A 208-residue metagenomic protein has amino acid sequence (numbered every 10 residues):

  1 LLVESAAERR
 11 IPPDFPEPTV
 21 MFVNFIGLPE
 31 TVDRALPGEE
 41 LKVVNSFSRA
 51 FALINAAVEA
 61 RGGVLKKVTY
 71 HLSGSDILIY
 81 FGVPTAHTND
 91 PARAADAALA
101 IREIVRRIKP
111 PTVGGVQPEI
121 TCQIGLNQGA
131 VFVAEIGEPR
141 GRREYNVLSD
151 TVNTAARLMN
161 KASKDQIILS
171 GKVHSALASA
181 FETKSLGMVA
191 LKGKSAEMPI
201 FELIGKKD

Functional and structural regions predicted by a protein language model:
L1-P12, T121, N127-V133, N146 (+1 more regions): Cytosolic regulatory/linker segments at or just downstream of nucleotide-handling modules in signal-transduction
L1-P18, L28-A60, F181: Regulatory cytosolic signal-relay segments
R10, V20-L28, A57-R93, R107-D150 (+1 more regions): Catalytic core of nucleotidyl cyclases, primarily class III adenylyl/guanylyl cyclases
L36-G38, P111-V116, S179-A180: Short, glycine- and charge-enriched coil/turn segments that flank and shape catalytic ligand pockets
G38-E40, D96, R142-R143: Glycine-rich, phosphate-binding/catalytic loops in enzymes
S46-V64, A97-I108: Generic non-transmembrane alpha-helical segments
S48-F51, P91, A95-A98, L148-A155 (+2 more regions): Amphipathic alpha-helical transducer elements in NTP-driven molecular machines
I101-P111, A130, P139, T154-A155 (+3 more regions): Conserved, well-folded catalytic cores of nucleic-acid-processing and energy-transducing macromolecular machines
